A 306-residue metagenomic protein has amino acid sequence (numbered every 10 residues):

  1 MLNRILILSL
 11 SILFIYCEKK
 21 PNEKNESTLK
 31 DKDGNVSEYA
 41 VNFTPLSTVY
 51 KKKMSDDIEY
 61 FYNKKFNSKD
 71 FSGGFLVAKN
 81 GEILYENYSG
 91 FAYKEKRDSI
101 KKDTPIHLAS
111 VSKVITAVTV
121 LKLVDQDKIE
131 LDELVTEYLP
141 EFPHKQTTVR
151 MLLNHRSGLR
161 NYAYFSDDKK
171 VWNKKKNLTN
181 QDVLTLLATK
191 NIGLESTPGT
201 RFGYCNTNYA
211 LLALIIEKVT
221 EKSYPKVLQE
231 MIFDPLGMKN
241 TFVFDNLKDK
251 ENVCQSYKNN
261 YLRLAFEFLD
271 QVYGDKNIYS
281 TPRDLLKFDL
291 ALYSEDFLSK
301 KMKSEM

Functional and structural regions predicted by a protein language model:
M1-E26: Bacterial Sec-dependent N-terminal signal peptides
C17-Y62: Sec-dependent signal peptide cleavage junction
G34-V41, E82, F91-Y204: Active-site-proximal loop and beta-strand segments within enzyme catalytic domains
S47-I106, K128-E133, R263: Short, conserved catalytic-motif segment at the N-terminal edge
T48, K52-D56, D70, P105-S110 (+3 more regions): Short, solvent-exposed loop/helix junctions and linker helices that flank or host conserved functional motifs
M54, I58, L108, S112 (+4 more regions): Hydrophobic (often cysteine-bearing) scaffold residues that line and stabilize catalytic clefts of nucleotide/cofactor
Q146-M306: Short, surface-exposed loop or secondary-structure junction motifs that flank catalytic or metal-binding residues
